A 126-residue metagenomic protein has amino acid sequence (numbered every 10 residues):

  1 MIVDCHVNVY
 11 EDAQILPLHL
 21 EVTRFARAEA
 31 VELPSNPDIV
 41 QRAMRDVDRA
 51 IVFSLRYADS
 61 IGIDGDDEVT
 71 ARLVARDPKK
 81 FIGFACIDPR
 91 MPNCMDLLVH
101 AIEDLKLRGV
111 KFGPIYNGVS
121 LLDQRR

Functional and structural regions predicted by a protein language model:
M1-G62, V99: An N-terminally biased module of ancient metal coordination in phosphate/nucleic-acid-related enzymes
R49, Y57, I61-R126: Active-site gating/metal-coordination segments in enzymes
